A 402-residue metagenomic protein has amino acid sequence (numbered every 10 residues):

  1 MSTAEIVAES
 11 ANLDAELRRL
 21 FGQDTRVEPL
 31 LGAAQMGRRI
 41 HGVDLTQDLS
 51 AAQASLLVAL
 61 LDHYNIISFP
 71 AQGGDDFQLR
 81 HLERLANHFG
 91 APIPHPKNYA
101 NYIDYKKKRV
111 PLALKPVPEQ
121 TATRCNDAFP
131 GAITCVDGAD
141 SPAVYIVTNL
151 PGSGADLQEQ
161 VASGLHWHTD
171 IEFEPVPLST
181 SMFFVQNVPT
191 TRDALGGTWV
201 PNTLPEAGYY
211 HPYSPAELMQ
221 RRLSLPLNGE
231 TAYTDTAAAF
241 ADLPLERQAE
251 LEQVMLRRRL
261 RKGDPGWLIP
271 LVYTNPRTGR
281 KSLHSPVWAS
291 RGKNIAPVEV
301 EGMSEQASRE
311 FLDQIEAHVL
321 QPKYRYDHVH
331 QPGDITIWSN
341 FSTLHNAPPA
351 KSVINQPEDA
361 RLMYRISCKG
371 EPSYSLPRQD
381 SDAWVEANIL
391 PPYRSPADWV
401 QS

Functional and structural regions predicted by a protein language model:
S2-I66, A71-P332, F341-S402: Non-heme Fe(II) oxygenase catalytic core, chiefly the N-lobe of the double-stranded beta-helix
